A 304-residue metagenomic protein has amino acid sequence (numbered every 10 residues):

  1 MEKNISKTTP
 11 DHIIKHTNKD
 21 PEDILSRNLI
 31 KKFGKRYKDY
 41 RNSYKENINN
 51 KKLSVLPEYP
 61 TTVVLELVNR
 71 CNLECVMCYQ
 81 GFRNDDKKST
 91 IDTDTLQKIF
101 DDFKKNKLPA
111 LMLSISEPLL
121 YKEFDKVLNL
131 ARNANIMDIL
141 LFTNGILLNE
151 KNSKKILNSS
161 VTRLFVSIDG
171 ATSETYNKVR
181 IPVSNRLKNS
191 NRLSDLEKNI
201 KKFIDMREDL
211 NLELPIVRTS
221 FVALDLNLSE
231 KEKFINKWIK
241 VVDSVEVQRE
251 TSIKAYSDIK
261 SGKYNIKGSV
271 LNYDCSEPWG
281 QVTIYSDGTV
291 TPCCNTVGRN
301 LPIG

Functional and structural regions predicted by a protein language model:
M1-P21, V64, V242-G304: Accessory C-terminal segments flanking Radical SAM cores
E2-R163, S194: Conserved alpha-helical substructure of the radical SAM core
Y59, I91-T95, K188-N199, L226-E230 (+1 more regions): Soluble or luminal CAZymes and related metallo-dependent hydrolases
L67, G145, I168-T172, E250-S252: Short, acidic/turn-prone active-site loops that include or flank metal/cofactor- and phosphate-binding residues
F82-K87, S173-R180, S184-L187, Y256-S257: A short acidic, helix-capping loop that chelates divalent metal ions and anchors anionic groups
D85, E117-P118, I146-L147, P182-R186 (+2 more regions): Short histidine/acidic/glycine/proline-rich micro-motifs that form metal- and phosphate-coordinating active-site loops
N106-L113, R132-L140, N158-I168, S194-S261 (+1 more regions): Conserved C-terminal portion of the radical SAM core fold that forms the substrate/S-adenosylmethionine-binding
Y121, L148-E150, N227-K231, T291: Short, well-ordered alpha-helical microsegments
